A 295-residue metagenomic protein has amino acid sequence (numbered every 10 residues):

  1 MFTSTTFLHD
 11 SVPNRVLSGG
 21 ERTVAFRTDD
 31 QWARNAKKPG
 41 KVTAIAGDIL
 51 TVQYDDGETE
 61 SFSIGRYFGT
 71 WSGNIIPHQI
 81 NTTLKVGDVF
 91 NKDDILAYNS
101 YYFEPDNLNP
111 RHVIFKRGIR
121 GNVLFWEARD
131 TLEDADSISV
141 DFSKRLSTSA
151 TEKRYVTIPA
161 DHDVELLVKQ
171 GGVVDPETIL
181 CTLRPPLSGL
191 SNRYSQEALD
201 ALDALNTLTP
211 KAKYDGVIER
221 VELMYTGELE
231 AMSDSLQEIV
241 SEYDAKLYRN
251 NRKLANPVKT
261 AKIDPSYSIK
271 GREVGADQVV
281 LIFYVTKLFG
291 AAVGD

Functional and structural regions predicted by a protein language model:
M1-K85, N91-D295: Long, charge-dense accessory insertions within large macromolecular proteins
